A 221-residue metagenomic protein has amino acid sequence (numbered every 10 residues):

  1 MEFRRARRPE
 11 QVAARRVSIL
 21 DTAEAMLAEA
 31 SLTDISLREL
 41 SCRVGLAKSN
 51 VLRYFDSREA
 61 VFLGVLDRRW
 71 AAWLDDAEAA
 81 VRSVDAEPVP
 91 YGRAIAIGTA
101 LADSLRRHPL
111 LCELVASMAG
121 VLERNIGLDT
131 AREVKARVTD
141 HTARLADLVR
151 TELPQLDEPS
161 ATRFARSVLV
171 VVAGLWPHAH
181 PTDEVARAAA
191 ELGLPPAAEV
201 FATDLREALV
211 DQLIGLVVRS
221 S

Functional and structural regions predicted by a protein language model:
M1-S31, R38-C42, P88: Basic, helix-initiating cap at the start of DNA-binding domains
A14, S18-A25, E29, A60-S83 (+2 more regions): Alpha-helical structural segments
S18, E39, A96-A100, R163-V170 (+2 more regions): Amphipathic alpha-helical interaction segments
T33-A60, G64: Helix-turn-helix
G64, E78-L111, F164-V168: Hydrophobic alpha-helical connector segments
I95-I126, H178-H180: Helical hydrophobic small-molecule/effector-binding pocket
V115-R150: A contiguous binding-surface segment within folded domains or other stable secondary-structure elements
T139-Q155, V171-S221: C-terminal peripheral helix-coil segments that are non-catalytic and often amphipathic
